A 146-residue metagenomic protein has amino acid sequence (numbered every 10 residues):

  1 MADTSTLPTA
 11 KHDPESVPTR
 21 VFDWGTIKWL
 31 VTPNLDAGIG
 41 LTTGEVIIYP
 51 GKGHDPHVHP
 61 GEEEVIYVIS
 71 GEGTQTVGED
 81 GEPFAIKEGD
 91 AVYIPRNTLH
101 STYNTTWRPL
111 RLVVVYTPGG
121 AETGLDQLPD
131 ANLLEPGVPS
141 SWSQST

Functional and structural regions predicted by a protein language model:
M1-L41, D55, Q127-T146: A short, N-terminal "cap"/entry segment at the start of jelly-roll beta-barrel domains of the cupin/DSBH fold
K28-W29, G44-P60: Conserved short histidine dyad/triad with adjacent acidic residue
L35-D36, G61, D80, W107-R108: Short strand-connecting beta-turns/loops that link adjacent beta-strands
L35-I39, I48-K52, E72-T74, P118-E122: Short, charged/polar surface micro-motifs in flexible loops or helix N-caps
G44-V46, D90, H100: Hydrophobic/aromatic beta-strand elements that line small-molecule binding cavities or substrate pockets in beta-rich
G53, P60-E88, T98: A short beta-strand-loop-beta hairpin characteristic of the jelly-roll/cupin
K87-E88, R96-E122: Ligand-binding loop in jelly-roll beta-barrel domains
